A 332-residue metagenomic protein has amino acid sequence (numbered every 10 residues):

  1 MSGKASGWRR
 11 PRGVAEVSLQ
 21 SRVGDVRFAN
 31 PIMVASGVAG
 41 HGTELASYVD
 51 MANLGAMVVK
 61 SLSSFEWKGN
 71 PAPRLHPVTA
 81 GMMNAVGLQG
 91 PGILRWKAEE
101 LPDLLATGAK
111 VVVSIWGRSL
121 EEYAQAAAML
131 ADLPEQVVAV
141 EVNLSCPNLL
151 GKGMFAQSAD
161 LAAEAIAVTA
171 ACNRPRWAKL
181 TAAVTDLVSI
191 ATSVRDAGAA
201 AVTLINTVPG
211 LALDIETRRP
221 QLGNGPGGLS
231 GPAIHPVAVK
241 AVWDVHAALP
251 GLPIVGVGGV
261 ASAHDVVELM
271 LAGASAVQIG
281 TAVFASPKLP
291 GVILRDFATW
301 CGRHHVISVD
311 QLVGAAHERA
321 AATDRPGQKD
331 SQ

Functional and structural regions predicted by a protein language model:
M1-A15, L229-L252, A261-Q332: Alpha/beta catalytic cores of nucleotide-metabolism and tRNA/nucleoside-modifying enzymes
S2-V111, W116-G117: N-terminal capping/small domains of soluble enzymes
V34, M57, W96, V113 (+6 more regions): Conserved, mostly hydrophobic/aromatic
A39, S114-G117, L180-D186, H235 (+1 more regions): Glycine-rich beta-to-alpha transition loops that act as phosphate-gripper elements at the mouths of alpha/beta enzyme
T43-Y48, Y123-L133, V184-A197, A247-L249 (+1 more regions): Catalytic cores of alpha/beta
V59-S64, A139, L144-C146, A201-L211 (+2 more regions): Glycine-rich phosphate-binding active-site loops on the catalytic face of alpha/beta enzymes
M82, L144-D160, I190-L252, K288: Glycine/Thr-rich beta-alpha phosphate-binding loop at enzyme active sites
P91-G108, Q157-A178, L222-I254, I293-V306: Alpha-helix-loop-beta-strand connector modules within alpha/beta enzyme cores
